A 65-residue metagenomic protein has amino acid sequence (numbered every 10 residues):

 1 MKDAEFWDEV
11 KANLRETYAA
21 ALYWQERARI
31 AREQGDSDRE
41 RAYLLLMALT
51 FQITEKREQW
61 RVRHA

Functional and structural regions predicted by a protein language model:
M1, R15-T17, I53: Intrinsically disordered, low-complexity regions enriched in Ser/Pro/Gly/Gln/His and often acidic
M1-K2, R29: Short hydrophobic/aromatic-rich motifs at helix boundaries and adjacent loops
K2-V10: Repeat-mediated protein-protein interaction surfaces in helical alpha-solenoids
V10-E26: Short amphipathic alpha-helical heptad-repeat segments
L22-A65: Short, charge-rich amphipathic interface segments used for partner binding and complex assembly
